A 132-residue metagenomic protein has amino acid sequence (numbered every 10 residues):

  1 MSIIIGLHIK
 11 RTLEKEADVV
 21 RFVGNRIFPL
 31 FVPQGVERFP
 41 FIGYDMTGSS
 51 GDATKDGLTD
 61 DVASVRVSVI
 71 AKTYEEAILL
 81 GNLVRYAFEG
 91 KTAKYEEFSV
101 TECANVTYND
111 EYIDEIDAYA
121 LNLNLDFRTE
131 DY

Functional and structural regions predicted by a protein language model:
M1-K55, E75, L79, Y86 (+1 more regions): Small/polar-rich, solvent-exposed N-terminal microdomains that initiate assembly or binding
I3, A71, E115: Charge-dense, low-complexity intrinsically disordered segments
V20, G35-E37, D60, S99 (+1 more regions): A generic structural signal for short, non-catalytic loop/turn and secondary-structure boundary residues
T54-T59, Y112-I116: Short, solvent-exposed beta-strand/turn "edge" segments of beta-rich domains on protein surfaces
T59-K72, V84, A118-T129: Oligomerization/assembly interface segments of phage tail-like spikes and tubes
Y86-Y132: Acidic-leaning, charged glycine-interspersed low-complexity segments
